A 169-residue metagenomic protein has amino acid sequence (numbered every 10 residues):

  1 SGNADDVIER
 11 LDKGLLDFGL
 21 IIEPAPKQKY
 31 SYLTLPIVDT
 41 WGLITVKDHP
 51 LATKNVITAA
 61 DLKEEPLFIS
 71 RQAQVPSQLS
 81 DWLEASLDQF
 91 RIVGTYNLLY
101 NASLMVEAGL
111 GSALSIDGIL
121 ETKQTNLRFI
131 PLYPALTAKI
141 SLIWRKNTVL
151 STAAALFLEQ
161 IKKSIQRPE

Functional and structural regions predicted by a protein language model:
S1-K27, L87, T95-Y96: Central regulatory/effector-binding core of bacterial HTH transcription factors
N3, T58, N97-L98, I116: Short loop/turn segments at beta->alpha junctions
D12-L20, W41, D88, V106-A113: Alpha-to-beta junction loops
K27-T34, V38-T40, Y100-N147: Beta-alpha-beta core module
K29-W41, T45-L67: Flexible hinge/capping segments at coil-to-helix
D48-T58, P134-L136, N147-A153: Short helix-loop capping/hinge motifs at secondary-structure junctions, enriched in acidic/polar residues
E65-D88, L150-E159, I165-P168: Secondary-structure junction motif
E84-G94, N126-L127: A local structural motif
